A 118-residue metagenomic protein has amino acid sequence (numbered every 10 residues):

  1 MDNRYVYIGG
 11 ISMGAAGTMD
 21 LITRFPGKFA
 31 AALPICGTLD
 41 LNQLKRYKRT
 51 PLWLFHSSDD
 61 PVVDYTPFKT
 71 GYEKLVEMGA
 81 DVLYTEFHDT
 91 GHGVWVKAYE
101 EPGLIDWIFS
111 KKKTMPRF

Functional and structural regions predicted by a protein language model:
M1-M13, P26: Gly/Ser-rich "nucleophile elbow"/oxyanion-hole loop immediately N-terminal to the catalytic nucleophile in hydrolases
I8-G10, I35, F55: Short beta-strand immediately N-terminal to the catalytic nucleophile in serine-hydrolase-like folds
G14, D60: Conserved G/P- and acidic residue-centered "switch" motifs that form tight phosphate/ATP-binding loops in soluble
G17-L21: Hydrolases whose catalytic domains are alpha/beta-hydrolase-1, hotdog thioesterase, or metallo-beta-lactamase-like
K28-T38: A conserved short beta-strand
L39-R49: Conserved serine/cysteine hydrolase catalytic core
P51-F55, P61, Y65-F118: C-terminal catalytic histidine-bearing segment of alpha/beta-hydrolase fold enzymes
